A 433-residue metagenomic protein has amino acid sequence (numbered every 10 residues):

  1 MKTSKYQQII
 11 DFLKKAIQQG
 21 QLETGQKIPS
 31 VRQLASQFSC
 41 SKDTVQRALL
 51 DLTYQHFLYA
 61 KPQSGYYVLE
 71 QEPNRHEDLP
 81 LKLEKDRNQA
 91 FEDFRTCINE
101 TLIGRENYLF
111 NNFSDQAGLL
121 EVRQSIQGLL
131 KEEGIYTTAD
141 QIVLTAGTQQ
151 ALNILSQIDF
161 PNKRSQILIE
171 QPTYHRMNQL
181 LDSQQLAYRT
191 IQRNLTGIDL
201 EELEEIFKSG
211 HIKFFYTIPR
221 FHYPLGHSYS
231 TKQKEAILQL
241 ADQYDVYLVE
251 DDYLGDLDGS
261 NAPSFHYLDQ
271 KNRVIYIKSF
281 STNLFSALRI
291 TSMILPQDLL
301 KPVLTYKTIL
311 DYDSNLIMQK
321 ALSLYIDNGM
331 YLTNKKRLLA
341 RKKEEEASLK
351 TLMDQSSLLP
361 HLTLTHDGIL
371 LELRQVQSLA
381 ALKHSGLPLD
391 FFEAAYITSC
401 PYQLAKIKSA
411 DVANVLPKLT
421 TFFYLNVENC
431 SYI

Functional and structural regions predicted by a protein language model:
M1-S114, Q127, L304, T308-N315 (+8 more regions): N-terminal basic, amphipathic alpha-helical segments
R32, I218-H222, S281: Short, histidine-centered active-site or binding-site loop motifs used for metal coordination, general acid-base
Q63, D269-P302: Active-site PLP attachment segment
F110-Y244, D256-L268: Conserved core of the PLP fold type I
V143, A187-I191, I275, T363 (+1 more regions): General small-molecule cofactor/ligand-binding pocket signal
T190, Y223, T333-N334, D367-I369: Surface-exposed cleft-lining segments at the edges of enzyme active sites
V249-E250: Hydrophobic residues in beta-strands of the RecA-like P-loop NTPase core, especially within AAA+ ATPase
